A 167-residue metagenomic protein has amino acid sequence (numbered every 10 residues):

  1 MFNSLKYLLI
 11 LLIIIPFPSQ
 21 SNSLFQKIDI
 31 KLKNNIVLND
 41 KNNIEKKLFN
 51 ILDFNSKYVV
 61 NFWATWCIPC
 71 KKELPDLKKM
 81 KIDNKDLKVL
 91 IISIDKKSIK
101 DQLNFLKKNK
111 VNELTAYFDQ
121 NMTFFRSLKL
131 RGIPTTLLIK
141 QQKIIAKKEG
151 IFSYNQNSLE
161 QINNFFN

Functional and structural regions predicted by a protein language model:
M1-D40, A146-I151, N157-E160: N-terminal targeting signals for export/organelle localization
N35-Y58: A short beta-strand-turn-helix
S56-Y58, F62-W66, G132: Short pre-active-site segment immediately N-terminal to redox-active cysteine/selenocysteine motifs in thiol-based
V59-W63, S93, L138: Structural cue for short, hydrophobic secondary-structure segments
K72-N109, N121-R126: Structural microenvironment flanking redox-active thiols in thiol-disulfide oxidoreductases
K88, L114-A116: Conserved beta-strand segments of alpha/beta enzyme cores
K108-N112, D119-I162: Thiol/disulfide oxidoreductase modules built on the thioredoxin-like
N164-N167: Short, solvent-exposed mixed-charge patches
